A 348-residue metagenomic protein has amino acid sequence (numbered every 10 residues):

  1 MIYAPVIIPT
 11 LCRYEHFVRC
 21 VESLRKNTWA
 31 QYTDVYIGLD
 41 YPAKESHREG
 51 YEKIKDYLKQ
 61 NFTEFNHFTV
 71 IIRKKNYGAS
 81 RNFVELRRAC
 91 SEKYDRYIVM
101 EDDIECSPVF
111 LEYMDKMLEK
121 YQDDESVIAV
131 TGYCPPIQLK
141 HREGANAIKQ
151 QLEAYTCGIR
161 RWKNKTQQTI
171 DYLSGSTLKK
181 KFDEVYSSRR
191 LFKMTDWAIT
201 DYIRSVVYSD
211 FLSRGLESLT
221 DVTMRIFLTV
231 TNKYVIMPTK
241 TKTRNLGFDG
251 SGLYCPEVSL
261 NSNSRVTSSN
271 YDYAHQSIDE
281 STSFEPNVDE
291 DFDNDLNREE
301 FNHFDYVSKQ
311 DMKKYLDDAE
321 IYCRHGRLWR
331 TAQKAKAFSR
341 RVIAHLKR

Functional and structural regions predicted by a protein language model:
M1-V99, I104-R348: An acidic/histidine-cluster motif and surrounding catalytic segment that typifies divalent-metal-assisted enzyme active
